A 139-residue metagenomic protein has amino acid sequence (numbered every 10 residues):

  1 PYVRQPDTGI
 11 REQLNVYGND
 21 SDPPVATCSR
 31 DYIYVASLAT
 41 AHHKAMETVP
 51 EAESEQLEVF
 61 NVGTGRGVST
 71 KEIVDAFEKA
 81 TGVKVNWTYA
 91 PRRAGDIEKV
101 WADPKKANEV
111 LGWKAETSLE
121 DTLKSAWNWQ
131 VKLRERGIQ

Functional and structural regions predicted by a protein language model:
R4-Q139: C-terminal substrate-binding subdomain of Rossmann-fold SDR/epimerase-dehydratase oxidoreductases
